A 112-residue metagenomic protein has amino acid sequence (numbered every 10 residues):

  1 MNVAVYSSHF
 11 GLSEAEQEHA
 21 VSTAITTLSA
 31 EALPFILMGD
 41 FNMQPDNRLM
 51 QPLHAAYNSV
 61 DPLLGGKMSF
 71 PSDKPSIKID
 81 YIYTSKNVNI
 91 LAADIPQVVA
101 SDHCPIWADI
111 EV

Functional and structural regions predicted by a protein language model:
M1-V112: Active-site regions of metal-assisted phosphoester/phosphodiester hydrolases, unifying DNase/endonuclease modules
